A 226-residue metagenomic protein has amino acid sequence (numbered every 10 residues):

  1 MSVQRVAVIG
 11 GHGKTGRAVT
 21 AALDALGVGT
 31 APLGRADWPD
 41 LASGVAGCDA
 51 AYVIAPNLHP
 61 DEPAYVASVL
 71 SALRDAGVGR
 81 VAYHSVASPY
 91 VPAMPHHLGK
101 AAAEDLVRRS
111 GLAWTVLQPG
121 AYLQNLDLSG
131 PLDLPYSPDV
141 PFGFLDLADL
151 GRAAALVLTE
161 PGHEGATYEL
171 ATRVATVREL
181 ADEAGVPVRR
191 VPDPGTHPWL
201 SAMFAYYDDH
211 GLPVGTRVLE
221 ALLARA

Functional and structural regions predicted by a protein language model:
S2-V28, C48, N57-A64, A72-R80 (+1 more regions): Oxidoreductase cofactor-interface core, primarily capturing Rossmann-like NAD(P)-dependent enzymes
G29-R35, V53: Conserved glycine-rich Rossmann-like NAD(P)H-binding loop of the short-chain dehydrogenase/reductase
A36-D49, D61: Conserved Rossmann-fold cofactor-binding substructure of NAD(P)-dependent oxidoreductases
Y52, A82: N-terminal Rossmann-like NAD(P) cofactor-binding module of classical short-chain dehydrogenase/reductase
V66, K100, S129, V177 (+2 more regions): A general structural signal for well-ordered alpha-helical segments in protein cores
V177, A181-L212: Terminal hydrophobic/aromatic helix or amphipathic segment near a protein terminus
L223-A226: Amphipathic terminal alpha-helices
